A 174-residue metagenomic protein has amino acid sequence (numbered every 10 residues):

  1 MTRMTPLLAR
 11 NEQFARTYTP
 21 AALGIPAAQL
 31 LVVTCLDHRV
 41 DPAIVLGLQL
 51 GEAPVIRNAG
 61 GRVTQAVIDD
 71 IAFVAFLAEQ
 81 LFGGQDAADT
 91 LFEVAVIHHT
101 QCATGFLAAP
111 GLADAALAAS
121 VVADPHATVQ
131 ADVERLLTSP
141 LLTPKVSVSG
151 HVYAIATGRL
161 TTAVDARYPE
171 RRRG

Functional and structural regions predicted by a protein language model:
M1-P26, G60-V63, F73, L77-L91 (+1 more regions): Divalent-metal-activated hydrolytic enzyme cores
T19-F73: Conserved beta-strand-loop surface patch within small alpha/beta domains used for substrate/adaptor or ligand engagement
V33-C35, R57, A95-H99, H151-A154: Short beta-strand segments
H38-P42, H98-G105: Short, functional N-terminal and low-complexity linear motifs
G51, L91-F92: Short glycine-/polar-rich loops that comprise or flank the Walker A/P-loop and associated switch/sensor motifs
P54-V55, F82-G83, V94-A95: Short hydrophobic alpha-helical runs that function as membrane-insertion/retention elements
